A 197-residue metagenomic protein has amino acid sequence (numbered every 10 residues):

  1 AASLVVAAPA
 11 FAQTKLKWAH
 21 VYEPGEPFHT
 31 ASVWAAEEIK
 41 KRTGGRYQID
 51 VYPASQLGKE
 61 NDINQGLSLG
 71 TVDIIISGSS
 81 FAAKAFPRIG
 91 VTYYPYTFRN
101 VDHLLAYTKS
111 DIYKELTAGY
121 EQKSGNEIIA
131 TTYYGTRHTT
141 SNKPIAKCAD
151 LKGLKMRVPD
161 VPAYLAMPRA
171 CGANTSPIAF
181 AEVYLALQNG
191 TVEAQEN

Functional and structural regions predicted by a protein language model:
V5-A12: Sec/Tat signal peptide C-region and signal peptidase I cleavage site
K15, R46-D50, K155: Residues at or immediately flanking beta-strands
K17-W34, A54-K59: Extracytoplasmic "Venus flytrap"
G25-D50, D111, A163-A166: Short, polar/charged alpha-helical segment
A36-E37, S68, D73, G78-S176 (+1 more regions): Contiguous mixed-secondary-structure segments that line small-molecule binding/active-site clefts of soluble domains
G44-Q48, I63-S77, G172-T175, N189-N197: Alpha-to-beta junction loops
Y52-Q65, D160-A163, T175-N189: Short helix-initiation/N-cap motifs at beta->coil->alpha
